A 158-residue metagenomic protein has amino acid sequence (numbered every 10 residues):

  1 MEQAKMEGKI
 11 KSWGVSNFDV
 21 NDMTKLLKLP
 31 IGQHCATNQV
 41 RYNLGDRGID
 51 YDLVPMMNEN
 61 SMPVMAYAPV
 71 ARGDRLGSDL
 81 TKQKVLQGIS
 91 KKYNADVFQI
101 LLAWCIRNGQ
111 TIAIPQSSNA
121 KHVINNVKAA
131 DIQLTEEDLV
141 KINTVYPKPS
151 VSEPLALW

Functional and structural regions predicted by a protein language model:
M1-W158: Beta/alpha (TIM)-barrel catalytic core signal, keyed to glycine-rich beta->alpha loops juxtaposed to Asp/Glu that bind
